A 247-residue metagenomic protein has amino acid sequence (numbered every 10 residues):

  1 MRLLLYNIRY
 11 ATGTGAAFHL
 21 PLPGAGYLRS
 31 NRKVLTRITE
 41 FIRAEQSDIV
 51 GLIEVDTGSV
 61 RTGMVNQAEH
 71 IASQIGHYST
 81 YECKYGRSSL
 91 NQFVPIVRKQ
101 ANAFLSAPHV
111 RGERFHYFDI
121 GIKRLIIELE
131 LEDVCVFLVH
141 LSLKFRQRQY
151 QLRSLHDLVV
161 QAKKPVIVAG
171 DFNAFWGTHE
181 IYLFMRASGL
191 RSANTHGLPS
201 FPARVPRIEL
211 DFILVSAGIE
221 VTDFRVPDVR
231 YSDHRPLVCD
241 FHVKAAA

Functional and structural regions predicted by a protein language model:
M1-L4, T12, S106-R111, I122-L138 (+1 more regions): Beta-strand-turn-beta hairpins that frame and shape the catalytic cleft of phosphate-ester-processing enzymes
M1-Q74, Y81-S89, K244-A247: N-terminal, active-site-proximal structural segment of metallo-dependent hydrolase catalytic domains
Y6, I53, V139, A169-D171: Active-site flanking residues adjacent to catalytic metal/cofactor-binding acidic residues
A11-T12, T57-V60, R87-L90, K144-Q147 (+2 more regions): Active-site environment of divalent metal-dependent phosphoester hydrolases
G13-H19, M64-V65, N91-V94, I126 (+3 more regions): Short aromatic-enriched loop/helix-cap "lid" or pocket-rim segments at secondary-structure transitions that line
E54-D133, R225-D228: Structured beta-strand-rich core segments of catalytic domains in phosphoester-bond hydrolases
V110, F115-Y117, E130, D157-I167 (+1 more regions): Metal-dependent phosphoester-hydrolase catalytic domains
R146-D157: Alpha-helical scaffold elements lining the catalytic groove of polysaccharide deacetylases
